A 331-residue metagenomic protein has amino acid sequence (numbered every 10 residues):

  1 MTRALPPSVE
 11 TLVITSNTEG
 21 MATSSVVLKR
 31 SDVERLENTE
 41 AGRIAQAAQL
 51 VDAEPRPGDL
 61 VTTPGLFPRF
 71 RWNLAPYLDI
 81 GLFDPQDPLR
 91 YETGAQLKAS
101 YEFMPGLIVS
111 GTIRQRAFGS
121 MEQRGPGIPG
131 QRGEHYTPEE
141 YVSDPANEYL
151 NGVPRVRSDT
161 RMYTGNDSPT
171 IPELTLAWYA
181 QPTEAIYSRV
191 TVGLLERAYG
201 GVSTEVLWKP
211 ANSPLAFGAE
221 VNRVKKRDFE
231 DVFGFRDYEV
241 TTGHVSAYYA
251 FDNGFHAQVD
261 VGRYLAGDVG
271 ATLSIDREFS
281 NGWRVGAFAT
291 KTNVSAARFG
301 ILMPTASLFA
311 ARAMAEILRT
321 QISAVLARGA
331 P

Functional and structural regions predicted by a protein language model:
T2-T62, Q131-H135, A146, G152-V153 (+3 more regions): Flexible, glycine-rich linker and terminal segments associated with outer-membrane beta-barrel/transport systems
T62-D84, N147-L150: Transmembrane beta-strand segments of Gram-negative outer membrane beta-barrel proteins
T62-R71, E102-S110, Q181-A185, A211-F217 (+3 more regions): Short loop/turn motifs that connect adjacent beta-strands in outer-membrane beta-barrel proteins
W72-D84, G111, E184-L195, A216-K225 (+4 more regions): Transmembrane beta-strand segments that form the barrel wall of outer-membrane beta-barrel proteins
L74-R114, L174-I186, V190: A structural/positional concept
F83-E92, A117-E122, N166-P172, V192-V202 (+6 more regions): Solvent-exposed loop/turn segments connecting transmembrane beta-strands in outer-membrane beta-barrel proteins
T93-F103, G130-H135, E173-P182, G201-V221 (+3 more regions): Feature captures outer-membrane beta-barrel proteins of Gram-negative bacteria and organelles
M121-P129, D231, A313-A315: Outer-membrane beta-barrel and related beta-rich outer-membrane complex signature in Gram-negative bacteria
